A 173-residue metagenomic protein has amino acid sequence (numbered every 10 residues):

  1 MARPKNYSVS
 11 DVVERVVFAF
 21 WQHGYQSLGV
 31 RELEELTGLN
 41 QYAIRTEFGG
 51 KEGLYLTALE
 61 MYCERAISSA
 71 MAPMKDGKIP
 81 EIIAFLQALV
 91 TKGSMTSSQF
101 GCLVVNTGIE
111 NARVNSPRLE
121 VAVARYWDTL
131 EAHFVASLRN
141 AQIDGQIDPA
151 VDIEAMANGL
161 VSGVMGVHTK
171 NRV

Functional and structural regions predicted by a protein language model:
M1-Y7, A150: N-terminal intrinsically disordered/low-complexity leader segments
S8-V17, L33, A58-Y62, A66 (+1 more regions): Generic hydrophobic, amphipathic alpha-helix propensity
D11, A19-G53, T57: Helix-turn-helix
R15, A19-H23, S69, E110 (+2 more regions): Solvent-exposed, amphipathic alpha-helical segments
T57, M71-F100, I153-L160: Hydrophobic alpha-helical connector segments
A72, P80, P117-I143, A155: Amphipathic alpha-helical packing segments from all-alpha helical-bundle domains
E81, T96-R118: Amphipathic alpha-helical segments used for helix-helix packing
K92, T96, N140, L160-V173: Amphipathic C-terminal alpha-helical segment
